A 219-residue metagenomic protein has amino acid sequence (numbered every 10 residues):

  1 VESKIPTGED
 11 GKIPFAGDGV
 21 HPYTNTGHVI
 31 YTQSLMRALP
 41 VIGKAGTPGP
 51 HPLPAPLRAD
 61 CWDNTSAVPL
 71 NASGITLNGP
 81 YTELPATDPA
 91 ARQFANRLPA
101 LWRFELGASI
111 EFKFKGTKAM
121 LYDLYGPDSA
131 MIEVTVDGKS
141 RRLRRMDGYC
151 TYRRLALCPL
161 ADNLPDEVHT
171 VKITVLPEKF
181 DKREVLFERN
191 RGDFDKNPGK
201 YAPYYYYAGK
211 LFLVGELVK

Functional and structural regions predicted by a protein language model:
V1-E2: Functional cores that coordinate and move charged inorganic groups
I5-P6, D137: Histidine/acidic-residue-rich catalytic or RNA/ligand-binding cores of hydrolases and nuclease-related proteins
P6-K12: Surface loops at the rim/top face of extracytoplasmic beta-rich domains
P14, D18-K219: Conserved catalytic region of serine esterases and O-acyltransferases that act on ester linkages in lipids
